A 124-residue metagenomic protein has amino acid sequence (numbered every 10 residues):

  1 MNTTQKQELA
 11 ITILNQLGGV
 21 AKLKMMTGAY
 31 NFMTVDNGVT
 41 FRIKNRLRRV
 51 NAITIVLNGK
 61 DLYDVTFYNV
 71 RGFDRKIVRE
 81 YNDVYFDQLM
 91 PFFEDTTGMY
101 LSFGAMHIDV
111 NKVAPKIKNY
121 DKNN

Functional and structural regions predicted by a protein language model:
M1-R46: Negatively charged, low-complexity tracts enriched in Asp/Glu with abundant Ser/Thr
I43-N51, D61: Polar, low-complexity loop segments and adjacent catalytic/binding residues used for recognizing and processing sugar
N51-I53, I77: Short beta-strand segments
V56-K60: Short beta-strand micro-motifs enriched in acidic
D61-G72: Short, surface-exposed beta-strand/strand-loop-strand elements in extracellular ectodomains
G72-N124: Mixed-charge, Lys/Arg-enriched low-complexity segments
